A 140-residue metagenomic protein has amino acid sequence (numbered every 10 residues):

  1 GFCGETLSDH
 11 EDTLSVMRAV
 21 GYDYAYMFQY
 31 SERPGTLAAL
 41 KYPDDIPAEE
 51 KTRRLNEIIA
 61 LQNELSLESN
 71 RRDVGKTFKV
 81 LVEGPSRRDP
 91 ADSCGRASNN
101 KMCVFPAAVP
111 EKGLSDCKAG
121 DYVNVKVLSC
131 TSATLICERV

Functional and structural regions predicted by a protein language model:
G1-T36, E57-L65: Conserved C-terminal portion of the radical SAM core fold that forms the substrate/S-adenosylmethionine-binding
A38-V140: Terminal RNA-binding accessory module
